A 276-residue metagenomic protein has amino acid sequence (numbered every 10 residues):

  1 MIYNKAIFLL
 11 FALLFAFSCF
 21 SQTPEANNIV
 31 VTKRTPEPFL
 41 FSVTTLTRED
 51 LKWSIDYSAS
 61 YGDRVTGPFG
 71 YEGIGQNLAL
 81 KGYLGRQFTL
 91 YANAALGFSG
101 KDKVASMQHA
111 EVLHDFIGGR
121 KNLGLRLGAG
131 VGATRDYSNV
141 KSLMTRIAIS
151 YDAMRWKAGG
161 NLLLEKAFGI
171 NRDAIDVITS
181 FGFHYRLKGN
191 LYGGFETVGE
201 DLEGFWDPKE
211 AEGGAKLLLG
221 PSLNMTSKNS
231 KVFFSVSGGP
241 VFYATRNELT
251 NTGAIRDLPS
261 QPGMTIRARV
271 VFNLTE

Functional and structural regions predicted by a protein language model:
M1-F8: Bacterial N-terminal signal peptides that target proteins for export
A16-S18: N-terminal signal peptide c-region/cleavage motif recognized by signal peptidases
Q22-T145, S150-G169, D176, H184-Y185 (+1 more regions): Transmembrane beta-barrel domains of Gram-negative outer membranes and organellar outer membranes
